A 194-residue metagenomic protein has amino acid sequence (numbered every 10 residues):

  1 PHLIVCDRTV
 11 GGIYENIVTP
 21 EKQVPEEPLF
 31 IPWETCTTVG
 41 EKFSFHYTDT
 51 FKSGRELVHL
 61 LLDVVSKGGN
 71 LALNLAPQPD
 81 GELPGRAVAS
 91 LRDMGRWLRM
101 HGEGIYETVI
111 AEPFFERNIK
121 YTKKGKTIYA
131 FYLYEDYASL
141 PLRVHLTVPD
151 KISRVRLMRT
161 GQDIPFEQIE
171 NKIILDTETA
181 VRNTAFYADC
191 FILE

Functional and structural regions predicted by a protein language model:
P1-E194: Mature catalytic domains of secreted/periplasmic carbohydrate-active enzymes
